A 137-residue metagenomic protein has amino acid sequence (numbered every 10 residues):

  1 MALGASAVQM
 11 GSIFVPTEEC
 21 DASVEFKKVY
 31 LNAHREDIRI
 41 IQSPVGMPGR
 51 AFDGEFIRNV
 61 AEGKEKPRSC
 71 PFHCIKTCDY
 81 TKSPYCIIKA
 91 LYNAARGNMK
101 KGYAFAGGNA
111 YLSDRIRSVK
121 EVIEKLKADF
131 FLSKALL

Functional and structural regions predicted by a protein language model:
M1-L137: Conserved active-site-proximal phosphate/metal-binding subdomains
